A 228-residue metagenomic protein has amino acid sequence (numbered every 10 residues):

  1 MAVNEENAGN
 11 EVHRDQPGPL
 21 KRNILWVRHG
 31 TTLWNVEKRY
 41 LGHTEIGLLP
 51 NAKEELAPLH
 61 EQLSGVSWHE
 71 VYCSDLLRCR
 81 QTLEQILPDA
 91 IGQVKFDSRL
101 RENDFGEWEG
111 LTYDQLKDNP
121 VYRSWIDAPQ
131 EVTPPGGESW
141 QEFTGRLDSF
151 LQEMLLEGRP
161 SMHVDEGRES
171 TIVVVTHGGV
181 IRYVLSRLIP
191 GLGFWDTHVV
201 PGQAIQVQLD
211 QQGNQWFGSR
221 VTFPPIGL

Functional and structural regions predicted by a protein language model:
A2-N4, R22, V27, T31-D89 (+1 more regions): Active-site-proximal alpha-helix that buttresses catalytic centers in soluble enzyme cores
A2-R22, N103-D114, L156, P160-S170 (+1 more regions): Acidic, low-complexity terminal tails and accessory targeting/binding regions of phosphate-metabolizing enzymes
G47, A90-S98, L192-P201: Short hydrophobic/aromatic-enriched beta-strand-loop microsegments
V66-R99, Q208-L228: Conserved histidine-centered catalytic loops in small-molecule metabolism enzymes
W68-D75, S161-E166, T171-V175: Short glycine-rich phosphate-binding loop at a beta-alpha junction
Q85, Y183-R187: Active-site signature of alpha/beta-hydrolase-fold catalytic machinery across serine- and Asp/Cys-nucleophile hydrolases
I86-R146: Phosphate-handling substructures
G178-R182, D210: GST superfamily/GST-like fold recognition
